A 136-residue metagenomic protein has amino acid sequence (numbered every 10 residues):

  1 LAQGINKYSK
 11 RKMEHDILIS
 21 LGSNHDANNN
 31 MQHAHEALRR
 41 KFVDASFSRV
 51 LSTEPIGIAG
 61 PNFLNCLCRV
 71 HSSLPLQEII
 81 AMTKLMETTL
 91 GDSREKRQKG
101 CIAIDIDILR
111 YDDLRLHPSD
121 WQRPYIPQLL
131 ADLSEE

Functional and structural regions predicted by a protein language model:
L1-K12: N-terminal amphipathic/basic-hydrophobic helices that include classical n-h-c signal peptides and signal-anchor
M13-E14, I104: Residue-level preference for short coil/turn positions at secondary-structure junctions
E14-K41, S48-E54: N-terminal beta1-alpha1 ligand-phosphate binding loop
L21-S23, C68-L74, R110-D113: Short beta-strand-to-loop capping motifs
N24, F47, C68, L129: A residue-level signal for conserved active-site and pocket-lining positions in enzyme catalytic cores
N28-N30, L74-A81: Short, conserved charged micro-motifs
S46-R49, R110: Structural signal for conserved beta-strand scaffold positions within catalytic alpha/beta enzyme cores
P55-L64, Q77-E136: Flexible, gly/pro- and Lys/Arg-enriched active-site loops
